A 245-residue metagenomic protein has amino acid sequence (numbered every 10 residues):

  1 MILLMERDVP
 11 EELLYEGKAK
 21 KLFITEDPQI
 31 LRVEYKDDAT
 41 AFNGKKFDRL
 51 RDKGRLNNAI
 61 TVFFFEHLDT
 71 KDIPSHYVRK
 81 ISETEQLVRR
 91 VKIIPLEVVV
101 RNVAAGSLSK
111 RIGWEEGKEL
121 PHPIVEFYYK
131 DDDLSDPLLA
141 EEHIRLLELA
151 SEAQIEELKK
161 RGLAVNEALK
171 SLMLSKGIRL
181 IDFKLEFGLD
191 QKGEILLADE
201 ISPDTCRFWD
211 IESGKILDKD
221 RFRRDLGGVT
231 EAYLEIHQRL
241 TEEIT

Functional and structural regions predicted by a protein language model:
L3-E12, V88, L169-K176: Short aromatic-glycine motifs in intrinsically disordered, low-complexity regions
V9-Y129, L240: Active-site loop/lid in soluble adenylation, ligation, and acyl-transfer enzymes
K45-R55, L139-R161: Short histidine-centered catalytic/ligand-binding loop motif
R79-T84, M173-G188: A short glycine-rich, hydrophobically flanked beta-strand micro-motif that places a catalytic Asp/Glu for divalent metal
V100, L180-D199: Conserved metal-phosphate-binding beta-hairpin within the catalytic cores of diverse ATP-dependent phosphoryl-transfer
K118, P123-S135, N166-G177, I201-R207: Phosphate-binding core of ATP-grasp and ATP-grasp-like enzymes
L149-I181: A long amphipathic alpha-helix within ATP-dependent nucleotide-binding catalytic cores
I201-T245: C-terminal helix-cap and adjacent tail motif
